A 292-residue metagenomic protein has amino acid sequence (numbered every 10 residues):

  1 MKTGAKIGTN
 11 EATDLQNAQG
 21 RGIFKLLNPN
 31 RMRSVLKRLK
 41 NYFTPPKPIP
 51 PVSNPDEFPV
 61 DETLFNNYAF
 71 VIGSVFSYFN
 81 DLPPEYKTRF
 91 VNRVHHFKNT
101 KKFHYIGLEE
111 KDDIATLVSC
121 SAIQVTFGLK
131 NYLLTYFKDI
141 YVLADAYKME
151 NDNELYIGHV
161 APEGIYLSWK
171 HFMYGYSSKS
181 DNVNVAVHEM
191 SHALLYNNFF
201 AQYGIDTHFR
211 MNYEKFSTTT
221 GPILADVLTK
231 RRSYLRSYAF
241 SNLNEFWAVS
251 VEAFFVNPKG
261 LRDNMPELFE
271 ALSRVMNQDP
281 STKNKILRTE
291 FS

Functional and structural regions predicted by a protein language model:
G4-I7: Short linear segments in intrinsically disordered or otherwise low-structure-confidence regions
N10, D14-N17, N28-N30: Intrinsic-disorder-associated, low-complexity terminal segments enriched in Asp/Asn/His/Tyr and depleted of Lys/Arg
L27, R31-P45: Polybasic, Ser/Thr-rich amphipathic helices
P46-V160, L268-S292: A metal-dependent hydrolase signature that marks the N-terminal structural subdomain at the beginning of catalytic folds
T100, H104, L194-L195, Q202-T207: Long, contiguous internal "core" modules enriched in hydrophobic/ aromatic residues
V118-V125, Y147-P162, K170-S177, Y203-S292: Metalloprotease/metallohydrolase-associated module, dominated by Zn2+-dependent proteases
D181-N197, A248: Active-site recognition of the HExxH zinc-binding catalytic motif
